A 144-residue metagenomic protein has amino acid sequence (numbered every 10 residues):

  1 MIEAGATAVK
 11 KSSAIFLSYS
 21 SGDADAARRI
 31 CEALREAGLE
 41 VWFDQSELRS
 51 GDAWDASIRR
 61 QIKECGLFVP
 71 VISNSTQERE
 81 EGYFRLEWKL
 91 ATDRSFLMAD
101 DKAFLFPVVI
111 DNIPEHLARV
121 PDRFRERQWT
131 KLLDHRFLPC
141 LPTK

Functional and structural regions predicted by a protein language model:
M1-N74, T92-A103, P142: Conserved N-terminal substructure of TIR/SEFIR domains
V69, F104-V108, T130: Hydrophobic/aromatic beta-strand patches that form the interior of the parallel beta-sheet core in alpha/beta enzyme
N74-S75, V108-E115: Short beta-alpha junction loops
S75-R79, M98, W129-H135: Short, polar/flexible loop-turn hinges at active-site or ligand-entry regions and domain interfaces
R79, Y83-I110: Membrane-associated lipid acylation/remodeling enzymes share a hydrophobic transmembrane-juxtamembrane segment
I113-R125: Glycine-rich, charge-decorated loop segments at or immediately adjacent to ligand/cofactor-binding or catalytic sites
D134-K144: C-terminal helix of von Willebrand factor
